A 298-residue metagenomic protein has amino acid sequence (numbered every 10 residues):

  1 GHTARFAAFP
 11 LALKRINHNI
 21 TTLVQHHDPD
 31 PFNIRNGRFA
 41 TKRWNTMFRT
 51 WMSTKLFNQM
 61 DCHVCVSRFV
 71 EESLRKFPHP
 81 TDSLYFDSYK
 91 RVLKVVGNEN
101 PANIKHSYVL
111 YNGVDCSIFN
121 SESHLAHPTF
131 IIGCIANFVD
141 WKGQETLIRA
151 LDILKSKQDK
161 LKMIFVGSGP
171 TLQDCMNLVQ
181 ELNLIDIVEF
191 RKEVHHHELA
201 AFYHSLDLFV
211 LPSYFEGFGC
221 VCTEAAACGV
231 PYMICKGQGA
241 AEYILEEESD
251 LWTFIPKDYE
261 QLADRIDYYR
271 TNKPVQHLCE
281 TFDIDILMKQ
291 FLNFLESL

Functional and structural regions predicted by a protein language model:
G1-F6, H26: Short His-centered aromatic/hydrophobic patch
D30, W44-H63, L93-N100: Membrane-proximal helix-turn-helix segments that form the acceptor-binding/catalytic region of lipid-linked
F69, G113: Carbohydrate-associated surface elements
F130, C134-I153, P170-M176: A conserved mid-protein helix/loop that constitutes part of the nucleotide-sugar donor-binding site
E193-V194, A201-L206: Short alpha-helical donor nucleotide-sugar binding micro-motif in glycosyltransferases
Y214: Aromatic "clamp/platform" in nucleotide-sugar-dependent glycosyltransferases that forms part of the donor/acceptor
E246-E247, L251-Y259, D267-R270: Conserved acidic donor-binding segment of nucleotide-sugar-dependent glycosyltransferases
T271-L298: A charged, aromatic-enriched C-terminal amphipathic alpha-helix characteristic of glycosyltransferases across folds
